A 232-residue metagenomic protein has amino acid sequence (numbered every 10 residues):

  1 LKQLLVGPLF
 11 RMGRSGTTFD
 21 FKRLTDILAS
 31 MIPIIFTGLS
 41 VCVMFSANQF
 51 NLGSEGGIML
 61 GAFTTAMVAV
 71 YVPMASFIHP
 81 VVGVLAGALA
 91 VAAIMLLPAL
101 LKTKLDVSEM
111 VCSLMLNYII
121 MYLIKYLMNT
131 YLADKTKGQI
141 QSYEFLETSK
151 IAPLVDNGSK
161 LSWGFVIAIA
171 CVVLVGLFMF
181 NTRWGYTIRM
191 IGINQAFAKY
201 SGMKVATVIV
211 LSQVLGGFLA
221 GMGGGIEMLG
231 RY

Functional and structural regions predicted by a protein language model:
L1-T18, N194: Perimembrane loop-to-helix junctions flanking transmembrane segments
Q3, G7, E109, S113 (+1 more regions): Transmembrane helix-bundle core of multi-pass membrane transporters and related energy-transducing complexes
F10-Y71, A92-V107: Single transmembrane alpha-helix segments in multi-pass membrane proteins
T17-A29, S76-V81, P153-V166: Interfacial loop-to-helix junctions that mark the boundaries of transmembrane helices in multi-pass membrane
I27-M31, G56-L60, V81-L89, V111 (+2 more regions): Hydrophobic alpha-helical transmembrane segments
I34-V41, A62, A66-V68, A88-A93 (+3 more regions): Hydrophobic core segments of alpha-helical transmembrane domains in multi-pass membrane transport and ion-translocation
F45-G53, M74-Q139, N181-R183: Short loop segments and helix-boundary regions at transmembrane helix junctions of multi-pass inner-membrane proteins
G158-R231: Helix-loop-helix "hairpin" substructures at the membrane interface of multi-pass membrane proteins
